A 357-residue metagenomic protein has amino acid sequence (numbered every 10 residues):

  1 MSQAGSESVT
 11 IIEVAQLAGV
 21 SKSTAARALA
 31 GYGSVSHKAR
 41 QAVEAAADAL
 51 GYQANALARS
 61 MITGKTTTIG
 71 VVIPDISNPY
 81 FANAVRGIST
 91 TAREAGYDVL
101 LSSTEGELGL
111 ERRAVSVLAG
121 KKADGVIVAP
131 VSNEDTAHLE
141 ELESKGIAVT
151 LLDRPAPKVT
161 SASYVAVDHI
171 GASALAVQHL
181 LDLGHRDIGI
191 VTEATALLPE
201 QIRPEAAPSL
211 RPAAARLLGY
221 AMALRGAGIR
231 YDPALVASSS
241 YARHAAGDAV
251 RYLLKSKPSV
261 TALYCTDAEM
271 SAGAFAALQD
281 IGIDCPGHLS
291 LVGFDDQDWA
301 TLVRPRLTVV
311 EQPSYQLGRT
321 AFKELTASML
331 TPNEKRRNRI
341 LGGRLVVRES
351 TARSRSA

Functional and structural regions predicted by a protein language model:
M1-I12, Q41, G64-D182, K255 (+2 more regions): Alpha-helical recognition/docking segments in bacterial nutrient-uptake and carbohydrate-utilization systems
M1-T67, A352-A357: N-terminal helix-turn-helix DNA-binding module of bacterial transcription factors
S2-Q3, A49, T90-A95, E143-L151 (+1 more regions): Bacterial carbohydrate/catabolite-sensing allosteric modules
I11-V14, A18-V20, A25, V35 (+12 more regions): Hydrophobic packing within well-folded, soluble alpha/beta domains
L17, K22-R27, I62-D75, D187-A206: Short beta-strand segments enriched in small/hydrophobic residues
A49-N55, G109, P130-S132, F275: Short gly/ser/thr-rich secondary-structure transition/capping motifs
A56, A82-A84, R113, A137 (+4 more regions): Generic recognition of short, well-ordered alpha-helical segments
